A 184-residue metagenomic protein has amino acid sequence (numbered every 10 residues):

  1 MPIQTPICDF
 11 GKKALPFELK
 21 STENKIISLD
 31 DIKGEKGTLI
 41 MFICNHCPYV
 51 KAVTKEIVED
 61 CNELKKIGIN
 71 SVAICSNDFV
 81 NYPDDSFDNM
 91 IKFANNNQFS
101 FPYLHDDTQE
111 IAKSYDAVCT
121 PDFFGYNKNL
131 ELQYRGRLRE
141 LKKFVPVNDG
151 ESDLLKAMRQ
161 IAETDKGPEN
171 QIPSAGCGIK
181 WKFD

Functional and structural regions predicted by a protein language model:
M1-A162, G167-Q171, G178-W181: Chalcogenol-based redox active-site neighborhoods
